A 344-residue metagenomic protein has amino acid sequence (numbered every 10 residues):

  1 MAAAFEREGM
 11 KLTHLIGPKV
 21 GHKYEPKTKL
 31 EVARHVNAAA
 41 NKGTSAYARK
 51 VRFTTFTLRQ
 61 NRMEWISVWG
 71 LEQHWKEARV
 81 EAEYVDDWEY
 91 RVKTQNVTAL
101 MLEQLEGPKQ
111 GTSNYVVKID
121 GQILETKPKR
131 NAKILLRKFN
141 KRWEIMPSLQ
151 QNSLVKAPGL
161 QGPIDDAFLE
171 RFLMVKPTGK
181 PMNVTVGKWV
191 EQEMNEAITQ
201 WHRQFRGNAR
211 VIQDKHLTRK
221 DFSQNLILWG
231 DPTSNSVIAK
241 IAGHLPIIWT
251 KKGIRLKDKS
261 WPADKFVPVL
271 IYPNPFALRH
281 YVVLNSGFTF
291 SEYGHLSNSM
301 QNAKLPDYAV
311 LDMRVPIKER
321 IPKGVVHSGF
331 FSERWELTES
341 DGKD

Functional and structural regions predicted by a protein language model:
M1, T28, V32, V36 (+2 more regions): Stable alpha-helical elements in mature extracytoplasmic
A2-W88: C-terminal catalytic histidine-bearing segment of alpha/beta-hydrolase fold enzymes
R91, M101-D344: Solvent-exposed alpha-helical segments and adjacent loops that form catalytic or protein-interaction surfaces
